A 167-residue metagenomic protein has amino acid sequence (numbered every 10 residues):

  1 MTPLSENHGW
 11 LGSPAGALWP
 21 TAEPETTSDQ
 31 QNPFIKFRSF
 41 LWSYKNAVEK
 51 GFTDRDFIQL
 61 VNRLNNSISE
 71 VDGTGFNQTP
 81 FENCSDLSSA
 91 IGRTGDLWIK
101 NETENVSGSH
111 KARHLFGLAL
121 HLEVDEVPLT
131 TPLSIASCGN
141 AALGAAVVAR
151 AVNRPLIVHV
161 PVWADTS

Functional and structural regions predicted by a protein language model:
M1-S167: PLP-dependent amino-acid enzyme catalytic core
